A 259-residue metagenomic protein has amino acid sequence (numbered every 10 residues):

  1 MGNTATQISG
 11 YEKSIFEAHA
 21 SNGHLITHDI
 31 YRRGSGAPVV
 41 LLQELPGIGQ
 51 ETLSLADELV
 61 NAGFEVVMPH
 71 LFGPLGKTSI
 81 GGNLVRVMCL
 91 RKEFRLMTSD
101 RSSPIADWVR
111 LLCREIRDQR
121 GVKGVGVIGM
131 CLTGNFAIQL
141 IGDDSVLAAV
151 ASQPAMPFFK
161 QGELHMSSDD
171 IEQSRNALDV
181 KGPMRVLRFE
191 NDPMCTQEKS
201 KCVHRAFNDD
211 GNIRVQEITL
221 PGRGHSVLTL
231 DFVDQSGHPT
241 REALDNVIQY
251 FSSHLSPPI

Functional and structural regions predicted by a protein language model:
M1-I259: N-terminal cap/leader regions of alpha/beta-hydrolase-fold enzymes, predominantly small-molecule hydrolases
